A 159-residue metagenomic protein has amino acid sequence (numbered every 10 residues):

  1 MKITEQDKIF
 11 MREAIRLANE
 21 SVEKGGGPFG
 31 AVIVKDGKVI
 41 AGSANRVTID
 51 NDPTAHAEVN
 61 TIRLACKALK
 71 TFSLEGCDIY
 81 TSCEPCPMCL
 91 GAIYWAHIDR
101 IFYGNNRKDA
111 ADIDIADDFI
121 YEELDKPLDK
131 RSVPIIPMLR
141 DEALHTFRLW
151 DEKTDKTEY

Functional and structural regions predicted by a protein language model:
M1-S21, P85, A92-Y159: Zinc-dependent deaminase
I9, E13-R16, G26, K38 (+5 more regions): An amphipathic alpha-helix/helix-turn recognition signal
A14, A18-S21, A31, A57 (+1 more regions): Small-residue (primarily alanine) positions within well-ordered alpha-helices, especially packing/interaction faces
G25-F29, E75: Short, basic and Ser/Thr-rich N-terminal targeting/leader segments
F29-G37: Short beta-strand scaffold segments in enzyme catalytic cores
A31, K70-T71, D125-P127: Short secondary-structure boundary/capping segments
I40-V47: Short beta->alpha transition motifs characteristic of CBS
N51, A55, V59-A96: Helix-adjacent hinge/juxtasegments
